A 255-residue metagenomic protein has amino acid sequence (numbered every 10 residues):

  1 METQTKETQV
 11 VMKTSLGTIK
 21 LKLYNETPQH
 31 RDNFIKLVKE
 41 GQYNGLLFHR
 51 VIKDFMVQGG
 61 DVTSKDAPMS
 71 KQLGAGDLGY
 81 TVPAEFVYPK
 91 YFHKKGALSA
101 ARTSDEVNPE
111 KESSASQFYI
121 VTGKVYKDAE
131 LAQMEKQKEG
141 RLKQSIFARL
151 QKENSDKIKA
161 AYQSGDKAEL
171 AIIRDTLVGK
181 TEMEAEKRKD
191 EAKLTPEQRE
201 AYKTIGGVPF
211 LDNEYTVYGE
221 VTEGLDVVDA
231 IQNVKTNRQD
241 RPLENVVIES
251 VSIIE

Functional and structural regions predicted by a protein language model:
M1-E255: Cyclophilin-like peptidyl-prolyl cis-trans isomerases
